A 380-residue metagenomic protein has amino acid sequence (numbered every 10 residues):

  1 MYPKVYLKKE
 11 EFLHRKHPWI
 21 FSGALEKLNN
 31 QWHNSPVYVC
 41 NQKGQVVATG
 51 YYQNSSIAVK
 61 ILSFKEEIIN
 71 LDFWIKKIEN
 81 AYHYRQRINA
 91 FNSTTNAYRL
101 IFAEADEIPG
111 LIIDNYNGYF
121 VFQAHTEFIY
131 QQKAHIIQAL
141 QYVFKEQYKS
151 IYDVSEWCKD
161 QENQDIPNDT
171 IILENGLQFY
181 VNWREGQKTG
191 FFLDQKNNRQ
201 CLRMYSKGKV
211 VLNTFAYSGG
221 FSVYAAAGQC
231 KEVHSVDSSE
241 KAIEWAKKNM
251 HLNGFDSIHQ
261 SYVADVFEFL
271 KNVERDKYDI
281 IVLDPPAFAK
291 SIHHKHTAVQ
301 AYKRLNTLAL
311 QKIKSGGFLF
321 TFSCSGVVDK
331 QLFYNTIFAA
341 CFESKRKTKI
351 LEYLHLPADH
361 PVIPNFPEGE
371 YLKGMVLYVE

Functional and structural regions predicted by a protein language model:
M1-L111: Non-catalytic accessory regions of SAM-dependent methyltransferases
I101-D114, Y130-F192, Q200: Non-catalytic substrate-recognition/targeting regions of SAM-dependent transferases
G208-Y217: Conserved class I S-adenosyl-L-methionine
S218-C230: Conserved SAM-binding loop of SAM-dependent methyltransferases across substrates and taxa, primarily the Class I
E232-D237: Conserved SAM-binding motif I beta-strand of class I
K241-V282: S-adenosyl-L-methionine
V266-F342: S-adenosylmethionine
K277, F318-E380: C-terminal catalytic and target-recognition region of SAM-dependent MTase-like enzymes, primarily methyltransferases
